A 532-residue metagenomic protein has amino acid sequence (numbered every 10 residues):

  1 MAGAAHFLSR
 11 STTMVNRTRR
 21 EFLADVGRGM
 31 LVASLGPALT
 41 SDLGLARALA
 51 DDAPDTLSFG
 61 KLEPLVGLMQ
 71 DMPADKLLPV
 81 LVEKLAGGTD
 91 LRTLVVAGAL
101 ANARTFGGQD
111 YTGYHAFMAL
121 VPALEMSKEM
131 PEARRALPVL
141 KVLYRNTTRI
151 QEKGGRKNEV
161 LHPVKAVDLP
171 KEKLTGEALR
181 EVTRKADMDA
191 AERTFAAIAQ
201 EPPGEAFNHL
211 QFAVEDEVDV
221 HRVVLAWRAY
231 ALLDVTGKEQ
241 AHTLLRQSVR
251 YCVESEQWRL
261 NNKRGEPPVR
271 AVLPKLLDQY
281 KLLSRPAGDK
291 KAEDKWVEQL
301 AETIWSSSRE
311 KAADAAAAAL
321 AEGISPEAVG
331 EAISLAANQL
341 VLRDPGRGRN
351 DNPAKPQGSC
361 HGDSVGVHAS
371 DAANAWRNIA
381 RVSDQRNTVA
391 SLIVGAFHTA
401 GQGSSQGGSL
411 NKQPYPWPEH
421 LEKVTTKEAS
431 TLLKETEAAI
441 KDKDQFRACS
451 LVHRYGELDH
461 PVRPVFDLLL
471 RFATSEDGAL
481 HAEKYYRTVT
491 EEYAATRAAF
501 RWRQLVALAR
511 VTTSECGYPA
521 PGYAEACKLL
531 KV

Functional and structural regions predicted by a protein language model:
M1-A2, R47: Short, intrinsically disordered, low-complexity terminal segments
A2-T13: Short, Lys/Arg-enriched N-terminal segments with co-localized hydrophobic residues within the first ~10-30 amino acids
V15-V532: Mature, well-folded catalytic/scaffold domains that follow N-terminal targeting or propeptide regions
